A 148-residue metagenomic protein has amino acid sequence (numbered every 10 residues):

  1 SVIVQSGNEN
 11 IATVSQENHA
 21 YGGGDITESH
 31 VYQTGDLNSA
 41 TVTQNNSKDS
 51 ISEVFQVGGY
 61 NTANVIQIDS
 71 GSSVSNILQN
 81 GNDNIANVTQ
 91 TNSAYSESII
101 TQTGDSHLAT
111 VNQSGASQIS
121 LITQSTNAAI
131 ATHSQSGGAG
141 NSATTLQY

Functional and structural regions predicted by a protein language model:
S1-Y148: Low-complexity repeat regions of mature extracellularly deployed or surface/particle-associated proteins
